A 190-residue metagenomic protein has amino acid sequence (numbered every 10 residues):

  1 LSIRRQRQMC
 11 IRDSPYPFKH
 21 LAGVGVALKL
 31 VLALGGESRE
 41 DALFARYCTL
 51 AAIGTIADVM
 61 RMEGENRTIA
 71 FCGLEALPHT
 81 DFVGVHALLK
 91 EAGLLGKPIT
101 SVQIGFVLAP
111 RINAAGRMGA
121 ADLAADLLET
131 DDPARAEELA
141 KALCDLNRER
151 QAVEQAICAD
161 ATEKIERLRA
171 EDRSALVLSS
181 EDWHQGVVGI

Functional and structural regions predicted by a protein language model:
L1-I11: Single conserved hydrophobic/aromatic residue that forms the stacking wall/gate of nucleotide- or nucleobase-binding
I3, H20, H184, V188: Short, conserved glycine- and acidic-residue-centered signature motifs in active-site or ligand-binding loops
Y16-G23: Short glycine/threonine-rich catalytic loop with a Thr-x-Gly-x-Asp
G23-V24, A70: Amphipathic alpha-helical segments in well-structured domains
G36-I190: Hydrophobic helix-and-loop "lid/oligomerization" segment in the mid-to-C-terminal part of catalytic domains
